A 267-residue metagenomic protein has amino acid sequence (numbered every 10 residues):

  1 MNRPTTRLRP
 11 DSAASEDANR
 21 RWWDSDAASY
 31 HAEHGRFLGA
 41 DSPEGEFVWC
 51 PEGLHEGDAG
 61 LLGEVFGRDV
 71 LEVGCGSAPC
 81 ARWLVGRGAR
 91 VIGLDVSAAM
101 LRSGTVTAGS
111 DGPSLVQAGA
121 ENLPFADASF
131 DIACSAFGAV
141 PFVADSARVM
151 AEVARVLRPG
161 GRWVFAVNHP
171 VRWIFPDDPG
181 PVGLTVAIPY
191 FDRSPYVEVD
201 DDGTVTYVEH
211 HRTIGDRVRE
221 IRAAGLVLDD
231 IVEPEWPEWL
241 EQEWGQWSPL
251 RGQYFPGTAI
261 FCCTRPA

Functional and structural regions predicted by a protein language model:
N2-F66, P79-W83, T107, F255: Conserved class I S-adenosyl-L-methionine
D69-N122: Class I SAM-dependent methyltransferase SAM/SAH-binding core
E121-I132: A short acidic, Gly/Pro-enriched loop at the edge of an enzyme's catalytic core that lines a small-molecule cofactor
D131-S146: A short SAM/SAH-binding and catalytic strip from SAM-dependent methyltransferases
A147-R162: A short glycine-rich, Lys/Arg-flanked "PGG" loop and its adjoining helix->strand segment in the class I
R162-V197: Conserved class I S-adenosyl-L-methionine
V167-F175, D201-D216: Acceptor-substrate binding/catalytic loop of class I
V197, V208-I231: Short alpha-helix
